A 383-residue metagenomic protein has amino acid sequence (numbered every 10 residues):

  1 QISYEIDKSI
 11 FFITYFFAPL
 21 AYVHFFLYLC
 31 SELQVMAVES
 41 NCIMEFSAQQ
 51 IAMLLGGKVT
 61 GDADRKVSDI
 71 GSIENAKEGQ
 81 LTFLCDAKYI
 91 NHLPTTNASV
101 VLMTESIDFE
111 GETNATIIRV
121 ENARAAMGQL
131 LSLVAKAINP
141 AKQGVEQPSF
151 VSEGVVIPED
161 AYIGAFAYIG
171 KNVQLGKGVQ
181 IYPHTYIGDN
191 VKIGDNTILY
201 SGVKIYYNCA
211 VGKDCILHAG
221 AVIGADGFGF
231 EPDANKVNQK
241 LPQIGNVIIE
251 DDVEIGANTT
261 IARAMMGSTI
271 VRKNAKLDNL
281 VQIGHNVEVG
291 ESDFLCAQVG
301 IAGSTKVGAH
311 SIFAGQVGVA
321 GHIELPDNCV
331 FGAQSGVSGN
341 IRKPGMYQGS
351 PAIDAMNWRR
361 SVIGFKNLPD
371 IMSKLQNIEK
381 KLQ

Functional and structural regions predicted by a protein language model:
I2-Y4, K8-F12, H24-P148, D160 (+6 more regions): Terminal amphipathic alpha-helical/low-complexity segments used for targeting or macromolecular assembly
Y4, K8, F12-A18, I187 (+1 more regions): Serine/threonine-rich, low-complexity intrinsically disordered segments
F83, G144-D354: Structural signal for interior beta-strand "rungs" in well-ordered beta-sheet cores of soluble enzyme domains
